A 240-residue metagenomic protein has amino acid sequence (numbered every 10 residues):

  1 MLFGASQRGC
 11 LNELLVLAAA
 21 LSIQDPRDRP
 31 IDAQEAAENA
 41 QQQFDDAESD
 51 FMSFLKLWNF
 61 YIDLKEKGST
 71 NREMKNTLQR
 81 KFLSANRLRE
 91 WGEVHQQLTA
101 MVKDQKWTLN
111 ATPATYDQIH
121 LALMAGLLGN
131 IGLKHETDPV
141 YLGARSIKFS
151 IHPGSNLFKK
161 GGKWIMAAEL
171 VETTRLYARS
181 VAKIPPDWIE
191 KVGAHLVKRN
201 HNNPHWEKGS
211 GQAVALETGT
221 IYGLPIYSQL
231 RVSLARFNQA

Functional and structural regions predicted by a protein language model:
M1-T220: Second RecA-like catalytic domain
G209-A240: Long C-terminal appendages of very large multidomain proteins
